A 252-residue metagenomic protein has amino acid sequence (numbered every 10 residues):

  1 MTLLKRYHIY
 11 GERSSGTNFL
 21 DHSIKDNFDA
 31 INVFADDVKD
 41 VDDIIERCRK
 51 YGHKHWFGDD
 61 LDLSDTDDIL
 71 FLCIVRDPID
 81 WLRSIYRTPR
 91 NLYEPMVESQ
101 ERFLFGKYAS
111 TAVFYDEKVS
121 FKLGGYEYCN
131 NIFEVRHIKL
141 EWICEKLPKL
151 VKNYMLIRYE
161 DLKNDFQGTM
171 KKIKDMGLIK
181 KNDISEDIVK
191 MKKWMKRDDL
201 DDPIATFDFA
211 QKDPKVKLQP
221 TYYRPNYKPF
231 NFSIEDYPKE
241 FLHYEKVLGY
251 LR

Functional and structural regions predicted by a protein language model:
M1-K107, T111, Y128-M155, Y250: PAPS-dependent sulfotransferase catalytic domain
M1-R6, L147-P148, M176-R252: PAPS-dependent sulfotransferases, especially Golgi type II membrane carbohydrate sulfotransferases
D21, M170, F241: Generic structural marker for isolated residues within well-ordered, non-membrane alpha-helices of soluble domains
F28, P89-R90, M170, K174-G177: Residue-level detector of secondary-structure transition/capping positions
D62, S99, R158-D161, K172 (+3 more regions): Short, solvent-exposed coil/turn linker segments
I79-D80, L162, K196, L200: Surface-exposed, flexible loop/turn segments at secondary-structure boundaries
G106-G124: A short, charged helix-loop
L150-M176: Phosphate-binding beta-loop-alpha motif at adenosine-nucleotide cofactor sites
